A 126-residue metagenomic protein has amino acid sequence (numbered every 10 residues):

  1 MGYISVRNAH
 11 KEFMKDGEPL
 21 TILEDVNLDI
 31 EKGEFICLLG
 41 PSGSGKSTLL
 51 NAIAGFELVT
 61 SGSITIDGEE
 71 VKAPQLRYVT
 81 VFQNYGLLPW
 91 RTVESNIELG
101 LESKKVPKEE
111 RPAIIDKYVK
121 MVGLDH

Functional and structural regions predicted by a protein language model:
I36-C37, T80: Short beta-strand immediately N-terminal to the Walker A/P-loop
L39-P41: The feature captures the beta-strand-to-loop junction immediately N-terminal to the Walker
A54: Helix-to-loop junction immediately C-terminal to a conserved catalytic motif
G62-A73: Conserved ABC transporter NBD signature motif
R77, Q83, T92-E94, L99: Beta-to-alpha transition at the N-cap of a short helix in the ABC ATPase nucleotide-binding domain, specifically
E94-E102, P112, D116: Short helical segment in ABC ATPase nucleotide-binding domains corresponding to the A-loop/adjacent helical element
P107-H126: Conserved ABC ATPase "signature" region
